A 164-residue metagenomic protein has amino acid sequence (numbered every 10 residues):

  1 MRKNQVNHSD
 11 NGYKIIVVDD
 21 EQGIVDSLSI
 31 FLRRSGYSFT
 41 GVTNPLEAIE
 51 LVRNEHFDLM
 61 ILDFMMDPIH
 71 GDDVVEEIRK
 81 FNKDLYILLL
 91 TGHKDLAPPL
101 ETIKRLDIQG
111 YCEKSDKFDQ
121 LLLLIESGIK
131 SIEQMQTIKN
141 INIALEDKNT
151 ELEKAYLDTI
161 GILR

Functional and structural regions predicted by a protein language model:
M1-K14: Non-catalytic signal-transmission and effector/linker regions of two-component phosphorelay proteins
H8, Q22-T40: Two-component/phosphorelay signaling modules centered on CheY-like receiver
Y13, T43-E47, I69-V74: Acidic catalytic/metal-coordinating carboxylates
E21, F64-M65: The short loop immediately C-terminal to the conserved phospho-acceptor aspartate in CheY-like receiver
V25, D67-P68, D95: The feature encodes the CheY-like receiver
G41-L59: Acidic, metal-coordinating helix/loop segments flanking the phosphotransfer/catalytic sites of two-component signaling
E50, D72-D84, E101: Short amphipathic alpha-helix used as the core "switch/output" element in two-component signaling
